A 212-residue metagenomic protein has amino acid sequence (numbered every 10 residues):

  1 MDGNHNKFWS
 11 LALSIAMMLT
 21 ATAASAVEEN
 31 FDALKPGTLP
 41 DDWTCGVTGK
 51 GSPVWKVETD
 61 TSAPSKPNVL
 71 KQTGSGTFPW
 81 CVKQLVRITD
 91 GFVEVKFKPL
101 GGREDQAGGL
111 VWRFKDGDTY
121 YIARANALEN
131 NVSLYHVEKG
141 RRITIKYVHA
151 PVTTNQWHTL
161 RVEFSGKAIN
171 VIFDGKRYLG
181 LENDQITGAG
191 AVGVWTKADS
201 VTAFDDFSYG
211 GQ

Functional and structural regions predicted by a protein language model:
S10-T20: Bacterial N-terminal signal peptides
S25-V47, D205: Extracellular carbohydrate-recognition regions
N30, I186-Q212: Ligand-recognition surfaces built from glycine- and aromatic
F31, V93-V95, N155-V171: Short tryptophan-centered beta-strand motifs in secreted/extracellular beta-sheet-rich domains of glycan-recognition
P36, Q72-S133, E138: Secretory/extracellular carbohydrate-interaction modules and structurally similar beta-sandwich "look-alikes"
T38-V69, G76-T77: Extracellular glycan-recognition surfaces and repeat-rich motifs
E138-T159: Short, aromatic/His-centered strand-loop micro-motif at the edge of beta-sheets
I172-G193: Short, solvent-exposed beta-strand-to-loop segments that form ligand-recognition rims of beta-rich domains
